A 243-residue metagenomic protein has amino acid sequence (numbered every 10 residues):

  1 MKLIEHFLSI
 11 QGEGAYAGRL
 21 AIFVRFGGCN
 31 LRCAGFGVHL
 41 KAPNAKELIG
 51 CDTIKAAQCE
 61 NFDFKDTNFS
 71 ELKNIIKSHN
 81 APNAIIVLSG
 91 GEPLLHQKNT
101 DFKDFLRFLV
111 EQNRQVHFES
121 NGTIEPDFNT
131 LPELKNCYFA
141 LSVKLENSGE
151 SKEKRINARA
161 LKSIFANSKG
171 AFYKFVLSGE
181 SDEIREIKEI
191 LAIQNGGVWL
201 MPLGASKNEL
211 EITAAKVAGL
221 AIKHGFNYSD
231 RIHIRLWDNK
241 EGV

Functional and structural regions predicted by a protein language model:
M1-D66, H79, I234, N239-V243: N-terminal [4Fe-4S]-dependent radical SAM core
R25, S89-G90: A secondary-structure boundary/capping signal
F64-N74: Glycine-rich, highly charged phosphate/nucleotide-binding loops
K73, P82-A84, L94-V243: Conserved AdoMet/S-adenosylmethionine-binding subsite of the radical SAM
